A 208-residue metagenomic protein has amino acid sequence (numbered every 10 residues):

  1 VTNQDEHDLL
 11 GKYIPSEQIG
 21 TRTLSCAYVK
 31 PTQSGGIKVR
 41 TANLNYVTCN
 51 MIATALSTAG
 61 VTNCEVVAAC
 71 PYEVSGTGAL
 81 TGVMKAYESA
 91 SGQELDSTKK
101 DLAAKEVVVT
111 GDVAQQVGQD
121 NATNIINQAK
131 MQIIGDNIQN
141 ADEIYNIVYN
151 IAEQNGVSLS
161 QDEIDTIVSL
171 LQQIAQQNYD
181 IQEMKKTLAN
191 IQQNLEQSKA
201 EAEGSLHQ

Functional and structural regions predicted by a protein language model:
V1-V67, S89: N-terminal, leucine/charged-rich tether regions that mediate assembly and partner docking in large macromolecular
L9-L10, L24, L44, L56 (+9 more regions): Generic detector of leucine side chains in alpha-helical contexts
K12, K30, K38, K85 (+5 more regions): Context-gated lysine
I14, I19, I37, I52 (+9 more regions): Weak global preference for isoleucine
S25, Q33-G35, A59, L102 (+2 more regions): Residue-level signal for functionally critical sites in structured catalytic/ligand-binding pockets
S57-D162, V168-S169: Soluble oligomerization/assembly scaffold segments of membrane-associated complexes
A141, Q154-Q208: Extracytoplasmic/luminal low-complexity segments enriched in Pro/Gly and acidic/polar residues that act as flexible
